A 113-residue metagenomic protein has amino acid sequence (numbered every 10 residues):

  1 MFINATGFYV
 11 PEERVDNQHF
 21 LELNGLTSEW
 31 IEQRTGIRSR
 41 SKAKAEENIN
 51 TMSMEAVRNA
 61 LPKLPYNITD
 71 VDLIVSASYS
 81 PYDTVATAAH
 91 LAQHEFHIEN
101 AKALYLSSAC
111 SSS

Functional and structural regions predicted by a protein language model:
M1-D72, H94-F96: Conserved "HGTGT" condensation-loop signature of ketosynthase/thiolase-family condensing enzymes that catalyze
E32-T51, Y79-S113: Conserved catalytic cysteine-centered active-site region of acyl-thioester-dependent Claisen-condensing enzymes
D72-Y79: Short glycine-rich or small-residue beta-strand-to-loop segments that form or flank ligand, phosphate, metal/Fe-S
